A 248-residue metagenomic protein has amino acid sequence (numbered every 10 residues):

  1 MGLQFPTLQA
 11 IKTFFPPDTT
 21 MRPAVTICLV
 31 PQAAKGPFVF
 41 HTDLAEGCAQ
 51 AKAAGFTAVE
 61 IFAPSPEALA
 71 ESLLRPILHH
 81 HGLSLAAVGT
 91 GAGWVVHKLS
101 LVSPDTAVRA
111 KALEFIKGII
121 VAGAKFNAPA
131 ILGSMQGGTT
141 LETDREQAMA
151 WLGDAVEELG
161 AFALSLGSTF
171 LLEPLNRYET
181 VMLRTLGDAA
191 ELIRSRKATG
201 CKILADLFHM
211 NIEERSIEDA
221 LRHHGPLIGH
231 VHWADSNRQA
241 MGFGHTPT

Functional and structural regions predicted by a protein language model:
F5-A124, P226: N-terminal pre-domain/capping segments
T7-P31, G36-G55, L183-A205, H209-T248: Histidine-acidic metal/acid-base catalytic patches
I11-K12, H80, L99-I203: Active-site acidic/histidine proton-transfer and metal-coordination neighborhood in alpha/beta enzyme cores
P23-I27, V59-I61, L85-T90, A130-L132 (+3 more regions): Hydrophobic faces of well-ordered beta-strands that scaffold small-molecule active sites in alpha/beta enzyme cores
L29-P31, A63-S65, G91-A92, Q136-T139 (+3 more regions): Active-site-proximal loop/turn and secondary-structure-junction residues that shape catalytic pockets, frequently
F38, P64-S65, A110, M149-A150 (+2 more regions): Residue-level marker of alpha-helix boundaries and capping positions
H41-T42, A68-L69, E114, T143 (+3 more regions): Residue-level recognition of alpha-helix initiation/capping sites
